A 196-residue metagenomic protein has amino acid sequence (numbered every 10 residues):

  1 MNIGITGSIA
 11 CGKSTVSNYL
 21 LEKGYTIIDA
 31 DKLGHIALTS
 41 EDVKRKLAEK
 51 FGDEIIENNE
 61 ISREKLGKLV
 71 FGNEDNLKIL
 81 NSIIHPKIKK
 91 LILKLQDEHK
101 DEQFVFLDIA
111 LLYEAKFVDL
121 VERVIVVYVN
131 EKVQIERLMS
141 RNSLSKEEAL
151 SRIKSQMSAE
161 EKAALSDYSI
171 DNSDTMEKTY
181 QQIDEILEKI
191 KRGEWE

Functional and structural regions predicted by a protein language model:
I5: Hydrophobic anchor at the beta1->P-loop junction of P-loop NTPases
S8, L20: P-loop (Walker A) phosphate-binding loop of NTP-binding proteins
C11: ATP-binding Walker
S14: Walker A/P-loop
L21-A30: Post-Walker A helix-loop "phosphate-sensing" segment adjacent to the P-loop in P-loop NTPases
K32, I36-Q103: ATP-dependent small-molecule kinase phosphotransfer cores that center on conserved nucleotide phosphate-binding segments
L91, D119-L120, S140, L144-K189: Small-molecule kinase domains that catalyze NTP-dependent phosphoryl transfer to phosphate-bearing small molecules
L91-H99, F104-R141: ATP-dependent NMP and nucleoside kinases share a basic, alpha-helical "lid"
